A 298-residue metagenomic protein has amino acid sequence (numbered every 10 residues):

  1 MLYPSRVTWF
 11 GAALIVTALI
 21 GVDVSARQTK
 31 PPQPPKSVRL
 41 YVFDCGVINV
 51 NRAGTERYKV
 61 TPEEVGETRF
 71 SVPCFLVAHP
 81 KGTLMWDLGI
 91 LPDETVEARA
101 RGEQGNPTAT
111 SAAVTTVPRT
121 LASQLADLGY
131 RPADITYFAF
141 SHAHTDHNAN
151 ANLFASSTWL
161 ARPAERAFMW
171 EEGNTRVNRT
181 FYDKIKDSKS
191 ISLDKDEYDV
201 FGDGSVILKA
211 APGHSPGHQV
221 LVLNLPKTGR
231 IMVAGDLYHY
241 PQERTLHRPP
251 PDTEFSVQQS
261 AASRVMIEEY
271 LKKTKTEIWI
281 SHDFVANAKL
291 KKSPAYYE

Functional and structural regions predicted by a protein language model:
M1-G11: Bacterial N-terminal signal peptides that target proteins for export
G11-G21: Bacterial N-terminal signal peptides
G21-S123, D134, T228-G235, M266 (+1 more regions): Metallo-beta-lactamase
R27-P31, S111-D134, R162-A210, F255-K275: Metallo-beta-lactamase
C45-G46, L88-L91, A143, G213-S215 (+2 more regions): Active-site metal-binding loops of divalent metal-dependent hydrolases
P92, T108-S123, V222-E298: Cap/insert and terminal regions of metallo-dependent hydrolase folds
I135-D146: Metallo-beta-lactamase
N152-A155: Short, conserved loop/helix-junction motifs that constitute active-site signature segments in enzyme catalytic cores
